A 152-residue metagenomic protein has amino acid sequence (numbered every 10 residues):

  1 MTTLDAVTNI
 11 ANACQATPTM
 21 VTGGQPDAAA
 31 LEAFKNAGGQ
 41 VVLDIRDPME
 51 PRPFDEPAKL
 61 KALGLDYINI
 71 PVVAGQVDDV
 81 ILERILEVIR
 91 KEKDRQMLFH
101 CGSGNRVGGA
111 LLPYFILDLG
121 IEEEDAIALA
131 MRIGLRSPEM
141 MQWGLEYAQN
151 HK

Functional and structural regions predicted by a protein language model:
M1-L98, A110-K152: Cys-dependent protein tyrosine phosphatase-like superfamily
C101: Short cysteine clusters
V107: Short active-site segment of divalent metal-dependent hydrolases/proteases that encodes the spacing between
